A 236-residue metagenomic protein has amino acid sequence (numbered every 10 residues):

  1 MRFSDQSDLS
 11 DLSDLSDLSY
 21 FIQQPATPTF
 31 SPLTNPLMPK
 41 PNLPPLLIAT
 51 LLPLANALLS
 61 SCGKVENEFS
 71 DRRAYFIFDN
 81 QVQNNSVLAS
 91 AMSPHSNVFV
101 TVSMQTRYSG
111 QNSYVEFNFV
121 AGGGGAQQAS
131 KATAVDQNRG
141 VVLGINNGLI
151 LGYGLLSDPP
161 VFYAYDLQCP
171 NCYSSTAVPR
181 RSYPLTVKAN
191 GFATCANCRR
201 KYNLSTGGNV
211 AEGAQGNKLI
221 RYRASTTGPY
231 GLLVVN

Functional and structural regions predicted by a protein language model:
S4-F21: Short hydrophobic targeting helices and cationic amphipathic motifs that mediate membrane/organellar targeting
A26-T29, T34, A49-T50, A55: Ala/Thr-enriched low-complexity intrinsically disordered regions
N35-I48: Bacterial N-terminal signal peptides that target proteins for export
A55, F162, K188-G191: Residue-level signal for mature regions of secreted extracellular proteins and peptides
L58-S61: C-terminal motif of bacterial Sec signal peptides marking the signal peptidase cleavage site
E66-L185, I220-N236: N-terminal pre-ligand scaffold of iron-sulfur
R180-G191, V210: Second-shell loop/turn segments in exported
A196-N236: Short Fe-S-cluster ligation motifs
